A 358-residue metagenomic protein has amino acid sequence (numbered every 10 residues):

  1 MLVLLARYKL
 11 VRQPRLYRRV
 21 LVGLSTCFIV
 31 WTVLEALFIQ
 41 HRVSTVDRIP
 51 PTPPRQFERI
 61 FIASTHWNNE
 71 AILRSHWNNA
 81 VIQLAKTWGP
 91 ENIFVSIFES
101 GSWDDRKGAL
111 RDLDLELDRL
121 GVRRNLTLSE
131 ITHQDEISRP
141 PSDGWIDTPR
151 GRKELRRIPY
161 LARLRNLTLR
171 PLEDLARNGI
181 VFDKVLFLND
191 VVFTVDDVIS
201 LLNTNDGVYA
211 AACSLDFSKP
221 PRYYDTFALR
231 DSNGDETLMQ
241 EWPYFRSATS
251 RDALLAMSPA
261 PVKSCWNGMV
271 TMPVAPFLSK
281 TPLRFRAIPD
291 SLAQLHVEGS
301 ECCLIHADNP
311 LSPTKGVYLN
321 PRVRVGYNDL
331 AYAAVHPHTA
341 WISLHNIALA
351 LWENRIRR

Functional and structural regions predicted by a protein language model:
L2-K86, P90: N-proximal low-complexity "stem/linker" segments adjacent to membrane-targeting elements
V3, L254-R358: C-terminal catalytic/acceptor-binding lobe
Q56-F61, P140-R150, R284-R286: Surface-exposed beta-strand-to-loop junctions that form interaction patches on eukaryotic regulatory domains
F61-A63, A71-D118, R124, F285-S291: General structural concept
N69-W77, D105-R106, R156-R165, V297-C302: Phosphate/oxyanion-binding active-site loops and adjacent basic polyanion-contact surfaces
W103-F182: Active-site-proximal specificity loops/subdomain of glycosyltransferases
R177-F193: Short beta-strand-to-loop acidic/aromatic patch adjacent to the donor-nucleotide binding site
D190-R286, A348-I356: Conserved catalytic core of nucleotide-sugar-dependent glycosyltransferases
